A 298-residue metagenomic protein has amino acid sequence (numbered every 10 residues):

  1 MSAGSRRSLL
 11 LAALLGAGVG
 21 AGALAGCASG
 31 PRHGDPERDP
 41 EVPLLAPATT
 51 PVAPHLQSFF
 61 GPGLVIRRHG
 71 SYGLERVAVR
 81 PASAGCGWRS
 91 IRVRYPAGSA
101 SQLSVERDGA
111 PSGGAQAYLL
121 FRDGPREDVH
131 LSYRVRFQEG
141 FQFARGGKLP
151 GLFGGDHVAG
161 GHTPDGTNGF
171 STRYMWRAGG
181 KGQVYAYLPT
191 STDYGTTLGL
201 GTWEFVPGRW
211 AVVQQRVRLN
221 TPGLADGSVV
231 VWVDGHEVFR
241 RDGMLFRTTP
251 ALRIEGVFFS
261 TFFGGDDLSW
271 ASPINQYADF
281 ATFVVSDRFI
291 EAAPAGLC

Functional and structural regions predicted by a protein language model:
M1-G16: N-terminal secretory signal peptides and thylakoid transit peptides that target proteins across membranes
G18, C27-A211, Q215-C298: Low-complexity, Ser/Thr/Pro/Gly-rich disordered linker/stalk regions
